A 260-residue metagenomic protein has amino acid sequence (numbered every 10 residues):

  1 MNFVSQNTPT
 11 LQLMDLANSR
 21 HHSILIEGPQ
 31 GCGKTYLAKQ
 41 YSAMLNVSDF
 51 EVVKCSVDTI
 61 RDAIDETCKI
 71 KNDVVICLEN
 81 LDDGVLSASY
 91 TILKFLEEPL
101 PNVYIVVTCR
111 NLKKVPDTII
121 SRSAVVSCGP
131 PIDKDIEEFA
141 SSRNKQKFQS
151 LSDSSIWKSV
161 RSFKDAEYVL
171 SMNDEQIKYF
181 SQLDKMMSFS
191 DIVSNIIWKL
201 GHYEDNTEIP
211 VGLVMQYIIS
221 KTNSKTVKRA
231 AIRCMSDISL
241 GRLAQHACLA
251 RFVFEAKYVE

Functional and structural regions predicted by a protein language model:
M1-G33, L37-N46, F50-E51, N102 (+1 more regions): Charged, glycine-rich active-site and insertion segments that engage polyanionic ligands
Q6, V57-I60, V85-L86: A conditional alpha-helix N-cap/helix-loop micro-motif detector
D15, D62-E66, K94: Surface-exposed charged/polar residues within alpha-helices that form helix-capping/stabilizing sites and interaction
H22, K71-I76, L100-V106: Loop/turn-to-beta-strand initiation segments
F50-K71: Short glycine-rich substrate-engagement loop in P-loop NTPases that contacts/grips substrate
E79-N80: Walker B catalytic acidic pair
D83, S87-V107, D117: Conserved catalytic/switch belt of AAA+ P-loop NTPases
